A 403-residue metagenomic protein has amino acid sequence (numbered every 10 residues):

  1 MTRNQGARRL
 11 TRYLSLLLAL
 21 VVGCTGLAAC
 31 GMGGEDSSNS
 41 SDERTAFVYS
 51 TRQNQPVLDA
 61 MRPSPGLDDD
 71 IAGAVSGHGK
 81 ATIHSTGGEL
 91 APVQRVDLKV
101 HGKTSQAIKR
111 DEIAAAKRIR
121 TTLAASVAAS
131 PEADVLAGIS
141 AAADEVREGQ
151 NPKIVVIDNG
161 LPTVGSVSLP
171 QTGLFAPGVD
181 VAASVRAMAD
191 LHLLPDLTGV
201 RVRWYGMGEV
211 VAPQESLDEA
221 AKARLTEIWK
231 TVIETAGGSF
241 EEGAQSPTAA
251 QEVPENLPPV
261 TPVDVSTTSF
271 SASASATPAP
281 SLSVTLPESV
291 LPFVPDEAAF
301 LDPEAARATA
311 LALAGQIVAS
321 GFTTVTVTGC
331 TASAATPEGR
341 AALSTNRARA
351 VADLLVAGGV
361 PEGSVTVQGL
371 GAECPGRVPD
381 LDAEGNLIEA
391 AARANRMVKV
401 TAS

Functional and structural regions predicted by a protein language model:
G26-A29: C-terminal motif of bacterial Sec signal peptides marking the signal peptidase cleavage site
E35, V232-T323: Periplasmic peptidoglycan-binding/tethering modules of Gram-negative envelope proteins
N39-G102, N151-I157, I233: Von Willebrand factor
S85-T122, G376-R377: Short beta-strand-loop
T104-V156, P162-T163: Von Willebrand factor
L161-A221: VWA/integrin I-like adhesion module and closely mimicked acidic/polar interface patches used
V260-T277, E297, R349, A357-S403: Periplasmic OmpA/Pal-like peptidoglycan-binding modules at the C-termini of bacterial envelope proteins
P287-E297, A310-A348, T366-P379: Short, surface-exposed beta-strand segments enriched in small/polar/acidic residues
